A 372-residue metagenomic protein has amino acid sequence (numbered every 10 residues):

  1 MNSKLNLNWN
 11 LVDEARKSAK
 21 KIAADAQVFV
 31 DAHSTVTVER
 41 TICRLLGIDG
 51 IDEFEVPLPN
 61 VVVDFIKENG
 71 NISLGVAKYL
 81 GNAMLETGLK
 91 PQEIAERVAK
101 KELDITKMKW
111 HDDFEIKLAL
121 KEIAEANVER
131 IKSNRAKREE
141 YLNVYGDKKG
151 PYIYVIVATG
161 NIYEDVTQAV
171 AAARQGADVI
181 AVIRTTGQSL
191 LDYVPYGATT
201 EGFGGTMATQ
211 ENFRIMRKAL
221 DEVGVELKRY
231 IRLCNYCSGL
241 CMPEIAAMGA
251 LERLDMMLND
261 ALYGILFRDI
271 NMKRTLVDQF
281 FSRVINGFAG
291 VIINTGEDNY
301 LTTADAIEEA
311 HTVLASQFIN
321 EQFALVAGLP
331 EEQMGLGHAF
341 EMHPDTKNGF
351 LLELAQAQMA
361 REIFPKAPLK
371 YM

Functional and structural regions predicted by a protein language model:
M1-Y163, A171-G176, A181-I215, C237-A246 (+3 more regions): Long, compositionally biased, glycine/small-hydrophobic-enriched stretches that function as flexible linkers, tethers
E139-G146, V194-L233, L276-I293, S316-V326 (+1 more regions): Alpha-helix-loop-beta-strand connector modules within alpha/beta enzyme cores
G150-A158, V179-A181, E226-C234, D255-L258 (+3 more regions): Structural preference for beta-strand elements that scaffold enzyme active sites
V170, A247, Q358, E362: Surface-exposed charge patches
E252-D255, G264-M372: Glycine-rich anion/phosphate-binding loop at the beta-strand->alpha-helix junction
